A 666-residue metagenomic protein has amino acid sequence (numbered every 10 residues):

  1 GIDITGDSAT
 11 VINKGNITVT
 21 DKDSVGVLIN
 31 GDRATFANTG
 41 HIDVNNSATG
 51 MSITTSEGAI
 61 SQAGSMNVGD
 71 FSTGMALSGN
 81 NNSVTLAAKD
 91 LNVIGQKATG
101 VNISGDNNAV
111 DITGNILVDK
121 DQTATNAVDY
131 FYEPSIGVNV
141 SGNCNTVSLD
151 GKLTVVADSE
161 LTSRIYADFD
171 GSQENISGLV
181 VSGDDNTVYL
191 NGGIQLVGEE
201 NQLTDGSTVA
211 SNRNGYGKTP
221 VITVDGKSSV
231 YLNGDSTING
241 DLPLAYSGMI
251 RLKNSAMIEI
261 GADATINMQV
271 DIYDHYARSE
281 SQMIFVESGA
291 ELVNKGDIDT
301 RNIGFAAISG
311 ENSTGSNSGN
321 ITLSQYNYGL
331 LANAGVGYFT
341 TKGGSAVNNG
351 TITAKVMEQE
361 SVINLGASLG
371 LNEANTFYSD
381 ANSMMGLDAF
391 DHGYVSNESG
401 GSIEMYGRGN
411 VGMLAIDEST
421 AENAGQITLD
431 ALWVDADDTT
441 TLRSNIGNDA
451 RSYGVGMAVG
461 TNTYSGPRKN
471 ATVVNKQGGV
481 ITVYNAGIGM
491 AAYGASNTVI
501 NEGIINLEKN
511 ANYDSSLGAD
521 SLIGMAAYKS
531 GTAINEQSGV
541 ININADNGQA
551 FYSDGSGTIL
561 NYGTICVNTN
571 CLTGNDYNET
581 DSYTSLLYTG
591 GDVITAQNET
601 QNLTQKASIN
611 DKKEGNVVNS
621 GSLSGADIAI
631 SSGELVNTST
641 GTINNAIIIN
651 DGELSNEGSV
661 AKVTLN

Functional and structural regions predicted by a protein language model:
T5, N30, S78, S104 (+5 more regions): Cysteine-dependent hydrolase recognition
S8-D23, R33-S47, E57-F71, N81-K97 (+17 more regions): Beta-strand-rich solenoid/repeat architectures in extracellular/passenger domains of polysaccharide-targeting enzymes
I284-V286, F339, G494, A527: Short aromatic-glycine motifs in intrinsically disordered, low-complexity regions
I416: Conserved acidic
G615, G633, G652: Glycine- and acidic-residue-biased ligand/ion/polar-headgroup-sensing regions
